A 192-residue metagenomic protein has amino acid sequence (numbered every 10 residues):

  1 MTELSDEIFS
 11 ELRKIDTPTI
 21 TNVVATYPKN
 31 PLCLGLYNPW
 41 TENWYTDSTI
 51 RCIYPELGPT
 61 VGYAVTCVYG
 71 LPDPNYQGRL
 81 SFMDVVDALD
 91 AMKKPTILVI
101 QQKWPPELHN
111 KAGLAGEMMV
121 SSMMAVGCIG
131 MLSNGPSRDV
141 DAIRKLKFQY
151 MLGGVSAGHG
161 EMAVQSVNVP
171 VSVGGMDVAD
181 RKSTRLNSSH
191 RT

Functional and structural regions predicted by a protein language model:
E3-D84: N-terminal low-complexity or amphipathic/hydrophobic leaders
C33-L36, Y69, V99-Q101, M131-G135 (+1 more regions): General beta-strand structural signal in soluble alpha/beta enzymes
A88-S133: Extracellular/luminal Protease-associated
P95, R181-K182: Loop/turn positions that initiate beta-strands
V120-G158: Ligand/cofactor pocket segment of small-molecule handling proteins
A157-V167, M176: Long beta-strand-rich cores associated with HINT superfamily self-processing modules
S172-V178: Hydrophobic alpha-helical bundle architecture
K182, L186-T192: Single conserved hydrophobic/aromatic residue that forms the stacking wall/gate of nucleotide- or nucleobase-binding
